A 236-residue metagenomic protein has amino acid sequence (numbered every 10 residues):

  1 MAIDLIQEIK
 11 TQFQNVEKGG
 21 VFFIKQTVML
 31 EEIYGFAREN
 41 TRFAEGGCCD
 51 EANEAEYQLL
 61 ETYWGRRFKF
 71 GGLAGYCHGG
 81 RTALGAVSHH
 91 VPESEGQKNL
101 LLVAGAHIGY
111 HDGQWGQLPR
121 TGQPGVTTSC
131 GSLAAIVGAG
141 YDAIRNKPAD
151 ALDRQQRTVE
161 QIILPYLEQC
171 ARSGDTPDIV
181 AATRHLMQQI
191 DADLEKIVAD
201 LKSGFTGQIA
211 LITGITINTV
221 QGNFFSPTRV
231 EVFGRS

Functional and structural regions predicted by a protein language model:
M1-T41, L73-N99, G109-S236: Divalent-metal-activated hydrolytic enzyme cores
G47-A52, H107-I108: Short glycine-enriched loops at secondary-structure junctions
A52-L59: Short, solvent-exposed amphipathic alpha-helices that sit in or adjacent to ligand/effector-binding or catalytic
L60-K69: Short helix-loop-beta junction
L102-A106: N-terminal, polar/Ser/Thr-rich
